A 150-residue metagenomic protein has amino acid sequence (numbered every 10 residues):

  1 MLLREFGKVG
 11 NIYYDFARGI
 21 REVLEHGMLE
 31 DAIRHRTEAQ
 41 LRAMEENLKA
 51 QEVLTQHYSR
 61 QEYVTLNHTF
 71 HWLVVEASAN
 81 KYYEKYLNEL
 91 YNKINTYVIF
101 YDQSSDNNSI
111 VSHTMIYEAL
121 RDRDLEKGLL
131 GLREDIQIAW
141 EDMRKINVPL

Functional and structural regions predicted by a protein language model:
M1-H26, E30-R34, W140, K145-L150: Short linear motifs at protein or domain termini
A17-I99, S109-Y117, K127-Q137: Conserved amphipathic alpha-helical segments that form helical-bundle/coiled-coil interaction surfaces
D102: Active-site metal-coordination segments of metallo-dependent hydrolases
S105-N107: Active-site loop of classical SDR/Rossmann-like NAD(P)-dependent oxidoreductases, centered on the catalytic Tyr-X3-Lys
L120-R123: Conserved short acidic donor-positioning loop in nucleotide-sugar-dependent glycosyltransferases
